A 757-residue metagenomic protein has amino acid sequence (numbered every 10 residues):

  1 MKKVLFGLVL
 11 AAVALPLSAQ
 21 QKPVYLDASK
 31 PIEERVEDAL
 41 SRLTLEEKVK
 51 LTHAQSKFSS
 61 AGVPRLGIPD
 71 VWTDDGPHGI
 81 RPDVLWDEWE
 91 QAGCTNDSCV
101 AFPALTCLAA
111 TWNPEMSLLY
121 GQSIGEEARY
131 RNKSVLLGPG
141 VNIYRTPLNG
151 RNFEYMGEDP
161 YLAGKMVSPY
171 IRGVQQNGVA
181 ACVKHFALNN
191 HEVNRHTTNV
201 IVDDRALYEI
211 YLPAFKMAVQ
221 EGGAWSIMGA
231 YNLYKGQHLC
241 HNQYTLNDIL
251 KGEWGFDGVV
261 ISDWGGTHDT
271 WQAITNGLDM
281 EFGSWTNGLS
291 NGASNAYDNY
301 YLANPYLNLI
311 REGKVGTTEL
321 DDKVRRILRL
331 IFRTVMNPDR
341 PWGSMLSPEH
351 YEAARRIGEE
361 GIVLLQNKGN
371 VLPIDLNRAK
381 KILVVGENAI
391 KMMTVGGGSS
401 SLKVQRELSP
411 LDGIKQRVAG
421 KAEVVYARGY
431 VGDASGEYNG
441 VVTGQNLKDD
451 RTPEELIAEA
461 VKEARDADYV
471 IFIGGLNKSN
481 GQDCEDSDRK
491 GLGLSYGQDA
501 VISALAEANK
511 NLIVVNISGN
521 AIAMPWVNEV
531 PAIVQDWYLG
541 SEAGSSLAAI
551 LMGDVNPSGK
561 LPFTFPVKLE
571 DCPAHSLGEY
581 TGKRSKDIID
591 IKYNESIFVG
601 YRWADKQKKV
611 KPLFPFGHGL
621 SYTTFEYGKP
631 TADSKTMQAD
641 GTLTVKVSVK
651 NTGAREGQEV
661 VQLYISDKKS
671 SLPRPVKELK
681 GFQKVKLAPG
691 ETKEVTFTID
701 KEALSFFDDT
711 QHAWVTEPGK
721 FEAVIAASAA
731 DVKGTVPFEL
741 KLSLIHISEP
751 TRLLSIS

Functional and structural regions predicted by a protein language model:
M1-K22: Bacterial Sec-dependent N-terminal signal peptides
V4-L5, K50, T751: Residue-level detector of intrinsically disordered/flexible regions characterized by low predicted structural confidence
G7-L8, H53, N189, S757: Intrinsically disordered, low-complexity segments enriched in polar/charged small residues
A19-F706, V715, K720-I725, A729: Glycoside hydrolase catalytic-domain context in secreted enzymes
H712: Extracellular/periplasmic metallocenter environments
V732-L744: Short beta-strand elements
I745-S757: Single conserved hydrophobic/aromatic residue that forms the stacking wall/gate of nucleotide- or nucleobase-binding
